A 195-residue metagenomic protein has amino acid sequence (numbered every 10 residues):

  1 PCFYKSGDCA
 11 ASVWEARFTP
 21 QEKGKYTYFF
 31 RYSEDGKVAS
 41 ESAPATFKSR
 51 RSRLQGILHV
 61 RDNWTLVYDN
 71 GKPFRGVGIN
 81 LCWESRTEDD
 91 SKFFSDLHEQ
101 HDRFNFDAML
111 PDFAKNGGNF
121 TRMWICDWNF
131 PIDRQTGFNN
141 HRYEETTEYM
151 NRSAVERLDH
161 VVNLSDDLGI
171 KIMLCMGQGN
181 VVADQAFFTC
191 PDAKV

Functional and structural regions predicted by a protein language model:
C2-N70: Extended acidic/polar, glycine-enriched regions that form or flank non-catalytic beta-rich accessory modules
V13, S33-D35, S52-V195: Active-site mouth of glycoside hydrolases
